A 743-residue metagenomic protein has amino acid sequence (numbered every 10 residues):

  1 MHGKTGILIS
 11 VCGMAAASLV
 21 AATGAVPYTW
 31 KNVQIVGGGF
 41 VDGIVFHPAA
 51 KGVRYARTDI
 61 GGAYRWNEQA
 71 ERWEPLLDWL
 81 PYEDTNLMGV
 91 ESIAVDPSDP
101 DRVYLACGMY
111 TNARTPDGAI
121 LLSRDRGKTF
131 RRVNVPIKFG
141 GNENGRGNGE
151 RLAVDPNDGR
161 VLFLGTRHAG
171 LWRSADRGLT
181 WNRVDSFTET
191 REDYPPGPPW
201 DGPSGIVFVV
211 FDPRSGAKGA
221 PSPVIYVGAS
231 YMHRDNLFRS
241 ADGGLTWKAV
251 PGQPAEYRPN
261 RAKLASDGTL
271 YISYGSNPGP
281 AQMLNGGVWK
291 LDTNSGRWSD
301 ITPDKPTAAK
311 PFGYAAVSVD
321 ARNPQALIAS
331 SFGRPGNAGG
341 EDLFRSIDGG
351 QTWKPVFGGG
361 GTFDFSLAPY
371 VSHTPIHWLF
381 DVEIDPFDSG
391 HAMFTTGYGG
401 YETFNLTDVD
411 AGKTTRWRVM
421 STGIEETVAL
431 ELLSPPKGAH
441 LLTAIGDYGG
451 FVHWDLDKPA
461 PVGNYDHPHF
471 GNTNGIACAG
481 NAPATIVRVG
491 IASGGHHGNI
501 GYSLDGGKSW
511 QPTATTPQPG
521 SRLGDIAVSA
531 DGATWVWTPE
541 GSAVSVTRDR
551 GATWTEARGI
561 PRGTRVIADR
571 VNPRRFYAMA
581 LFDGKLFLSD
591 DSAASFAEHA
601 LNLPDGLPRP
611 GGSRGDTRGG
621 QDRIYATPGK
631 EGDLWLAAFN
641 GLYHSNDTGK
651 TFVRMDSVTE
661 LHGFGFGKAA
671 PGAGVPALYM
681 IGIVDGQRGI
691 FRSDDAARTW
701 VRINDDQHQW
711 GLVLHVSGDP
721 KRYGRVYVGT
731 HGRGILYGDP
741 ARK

Functional and structural regions predicted by a protein language model:
M1-C12: Bacterial N-terminal signal peptides that target proteins for export
V11, A21-K743: Extracellular glycan-interacting surfaces
A16-V20: Hydrophobic alpha-helical membrane-insertion segments, chiefly the h-region of N-terminal signal peptides
